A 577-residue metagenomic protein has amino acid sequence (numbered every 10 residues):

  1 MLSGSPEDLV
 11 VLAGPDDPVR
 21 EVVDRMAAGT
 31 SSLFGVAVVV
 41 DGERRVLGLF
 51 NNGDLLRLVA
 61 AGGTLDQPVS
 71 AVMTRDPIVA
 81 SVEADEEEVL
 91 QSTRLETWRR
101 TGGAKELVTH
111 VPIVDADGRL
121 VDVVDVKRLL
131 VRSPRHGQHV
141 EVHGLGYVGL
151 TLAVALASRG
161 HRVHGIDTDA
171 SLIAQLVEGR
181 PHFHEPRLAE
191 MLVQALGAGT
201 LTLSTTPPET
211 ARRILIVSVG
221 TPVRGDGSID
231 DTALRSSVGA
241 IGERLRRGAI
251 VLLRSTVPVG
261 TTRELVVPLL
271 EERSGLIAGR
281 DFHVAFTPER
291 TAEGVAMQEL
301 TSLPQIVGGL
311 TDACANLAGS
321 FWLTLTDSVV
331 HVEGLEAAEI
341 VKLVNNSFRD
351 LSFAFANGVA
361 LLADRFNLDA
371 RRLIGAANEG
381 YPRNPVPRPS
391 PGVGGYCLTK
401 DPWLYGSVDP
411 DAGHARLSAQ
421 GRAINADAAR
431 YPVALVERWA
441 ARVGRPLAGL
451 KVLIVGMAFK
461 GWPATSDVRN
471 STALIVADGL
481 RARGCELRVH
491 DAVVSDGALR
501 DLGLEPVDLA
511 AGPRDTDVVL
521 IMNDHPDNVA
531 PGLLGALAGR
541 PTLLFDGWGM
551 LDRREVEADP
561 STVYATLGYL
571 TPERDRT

Functional and structural regions predicted by a protein language model:
M1-L9, D16-T74: Soluble cytosolic regulatory domains appended to membrane proteins
L9-L12, D76-V79, V330, A565: Structural signal for short hydrophobic segments within the conserved structured cores of catalytic domains across
L12-F34, V40-D41, V59, A80-V108 (+1 more regions): The conserved cystathionine-beta-synthase
A27-T30, A71, G103, R132-S133 (+1 more regions): Replace "in large, NTP-powered and nucleic-acid-processing enzymes" with "in large, NTP-powered factors and other
S32-F34, V38, R45-A61, K105-P112 (+1 more regions): Short beta->alpha transition motifs characteristic of CBS
N51, D125-T577: Structural/interface elements that position substrates and couple domains in central-metabolism enzymes
V59, M73-D76, V177, A377-N378: A general structural motif at alpha-helix termini
T74, I78-A84, F183: PAS/GAF/H-NOX family sensory domains and closely associated sensor/linker modules
